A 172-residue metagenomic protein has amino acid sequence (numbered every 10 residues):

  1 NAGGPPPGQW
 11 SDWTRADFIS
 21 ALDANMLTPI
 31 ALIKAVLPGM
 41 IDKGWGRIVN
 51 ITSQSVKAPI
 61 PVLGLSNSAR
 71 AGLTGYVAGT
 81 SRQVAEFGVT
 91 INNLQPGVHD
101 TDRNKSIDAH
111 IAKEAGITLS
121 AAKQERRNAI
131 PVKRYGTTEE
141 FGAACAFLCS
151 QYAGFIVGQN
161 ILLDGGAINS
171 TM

Functional and structural regions predicted by a protein language model:
Q9-S11, D17-L22, I48, R126: Substrate-binding pocket helix/loop in short-chain dehydrogenase/reductase
I33-K34, A78: A short, exposed helix-loop element centered on a Lys and neighboring polar residues
P38, R82-Q83, G154: Alpha-helical segment proximal to the catalytic Tyr-Lys
V49-G72, V77-E86, V98-H99: Catalytic loop of short-chain dehydrogenase/reductase
A58, A146, V157-M172: Short C-terminal tail/terminal secondary-structure segment of NAD(P)H-dependent dehydrogenase/reductase domains
A85, T90, I156-G158: Short, small/polar-rich loop/turn modules that mediate ligand/substrate recognition or access, typified
T118-L119, I130-F141, Y152: A conserved structural motif in NAD(P)-dependent oxidoreductases
